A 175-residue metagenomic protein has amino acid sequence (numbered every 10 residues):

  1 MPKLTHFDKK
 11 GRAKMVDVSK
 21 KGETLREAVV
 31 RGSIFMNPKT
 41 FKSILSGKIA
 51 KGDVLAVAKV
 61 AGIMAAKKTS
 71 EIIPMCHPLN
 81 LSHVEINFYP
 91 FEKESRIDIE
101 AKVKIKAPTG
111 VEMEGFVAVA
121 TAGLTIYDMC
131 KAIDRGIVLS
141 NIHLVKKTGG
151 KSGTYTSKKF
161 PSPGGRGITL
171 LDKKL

Functional and structural regions predicted by a protein language model:
M1-L55, V60-H77, H83-F160, L170-L175: C-terminal binding/interaction regions
P163-G167: Intrinsically disordered, glycine-rich low-complexity segments
